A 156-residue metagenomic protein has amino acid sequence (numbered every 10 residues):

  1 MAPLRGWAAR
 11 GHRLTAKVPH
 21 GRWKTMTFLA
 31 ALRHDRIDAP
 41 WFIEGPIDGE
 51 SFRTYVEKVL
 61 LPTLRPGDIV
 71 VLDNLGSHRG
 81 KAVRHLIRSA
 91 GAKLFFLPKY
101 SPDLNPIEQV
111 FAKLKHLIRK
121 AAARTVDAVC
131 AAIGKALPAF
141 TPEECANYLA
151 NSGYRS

Functional and structural regions predicted by a protein language model:
M1-S156: Short functional hotspots at interaction and active-site rims
